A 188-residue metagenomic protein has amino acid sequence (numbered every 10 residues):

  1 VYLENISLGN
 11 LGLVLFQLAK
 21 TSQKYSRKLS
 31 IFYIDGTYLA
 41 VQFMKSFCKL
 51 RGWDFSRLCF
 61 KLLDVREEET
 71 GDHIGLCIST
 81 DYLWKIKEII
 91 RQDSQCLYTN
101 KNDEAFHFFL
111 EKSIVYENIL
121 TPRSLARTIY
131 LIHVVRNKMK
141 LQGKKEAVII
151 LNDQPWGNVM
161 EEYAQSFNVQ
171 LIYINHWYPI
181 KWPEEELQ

Functional and structural regions predicted by a protein language model:
Y2-Q188: Conserved N-terminal ligand/cofactor-binding loop architecture of enzyme catalytic domains
